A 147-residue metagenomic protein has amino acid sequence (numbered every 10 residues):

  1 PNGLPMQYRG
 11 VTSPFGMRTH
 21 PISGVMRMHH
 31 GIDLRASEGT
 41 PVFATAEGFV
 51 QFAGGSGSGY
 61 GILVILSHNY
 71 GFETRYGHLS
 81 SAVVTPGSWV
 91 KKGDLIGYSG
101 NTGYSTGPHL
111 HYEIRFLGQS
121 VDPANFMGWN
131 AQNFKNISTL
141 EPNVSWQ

Functional and structural regions predicted by a protein language model:
P1-Y60, K92, P142-Q147: Surface-exposed, glycine-biased beta-strand/turn segments
T12, R35, S67, G77-S80 (+3 more regions): Residue-level detector of conserved, well-ordered beta-strand and adjacent loop positions that form binding/recognition
P14, A53-G54, A82, S99-T102: Residue-level recognition of beta-strand microenvironments
R27-H29, A44-V83, P108-H109: Zn2+-dependent peptidoglycan hydrolase active-site motif and core
I32, T40, T74, A82 (+3 more regions): Glycine-centered loop/turn positions within well-structured domains that cap or flank conserved ligand/cofactor-binding
L34, L63-V64, K91-G103: Short hydrophobic beta/alpha edge segments that flank linear recognition/processing sites
R35, T85-D94, E113-Q147: Acidic, glycine-rich catalytic/binding loops that coordinate metals and/or anionic ligands
A46, G54, D94, S99-G100 (+2 more regions): Conserved "cap/hinge" positions at secondary-structure junctions
